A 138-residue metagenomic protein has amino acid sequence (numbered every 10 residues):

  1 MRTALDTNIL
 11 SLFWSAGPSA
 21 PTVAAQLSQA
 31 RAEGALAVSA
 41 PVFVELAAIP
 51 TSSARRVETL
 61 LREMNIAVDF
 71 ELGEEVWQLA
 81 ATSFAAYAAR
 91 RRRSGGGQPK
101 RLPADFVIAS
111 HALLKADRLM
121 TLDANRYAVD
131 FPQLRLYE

Functional and structural regions predicted by a protein language model:
M1, A32-A35, E45, I66-V68 (+1 more regions): Short active-site oxyanion
M1-V38, A47-R62: Short, well-structured N-terminal submotif of metal-dependent ribonuclease cores
R2, A109-E138: Acidic, PIN/NYN-like endoribonuclease modules and their adjacent C-terminal/linker elements
L5-D6, S39, R101-L102, D123-A124: Histidine- and aromatic-rich ligand-binding microenvironments
I9, V42, V76, V107-I108 (+1 more regions): Alpha-helix capping/helix-boundary segments
A16-G17, I49, S83, D130-L134: Residue-level signal for well-ordered alpha-helical positions
S53-V57, Y87-A88, L136-E138: Short, hinge-like loop/turn segments at secondary-structure boundaries
A67-R118, L122: Active-site neighborhoods of divalent-metal-dependent phosphate/nucleic-acid chemistry enzymes
